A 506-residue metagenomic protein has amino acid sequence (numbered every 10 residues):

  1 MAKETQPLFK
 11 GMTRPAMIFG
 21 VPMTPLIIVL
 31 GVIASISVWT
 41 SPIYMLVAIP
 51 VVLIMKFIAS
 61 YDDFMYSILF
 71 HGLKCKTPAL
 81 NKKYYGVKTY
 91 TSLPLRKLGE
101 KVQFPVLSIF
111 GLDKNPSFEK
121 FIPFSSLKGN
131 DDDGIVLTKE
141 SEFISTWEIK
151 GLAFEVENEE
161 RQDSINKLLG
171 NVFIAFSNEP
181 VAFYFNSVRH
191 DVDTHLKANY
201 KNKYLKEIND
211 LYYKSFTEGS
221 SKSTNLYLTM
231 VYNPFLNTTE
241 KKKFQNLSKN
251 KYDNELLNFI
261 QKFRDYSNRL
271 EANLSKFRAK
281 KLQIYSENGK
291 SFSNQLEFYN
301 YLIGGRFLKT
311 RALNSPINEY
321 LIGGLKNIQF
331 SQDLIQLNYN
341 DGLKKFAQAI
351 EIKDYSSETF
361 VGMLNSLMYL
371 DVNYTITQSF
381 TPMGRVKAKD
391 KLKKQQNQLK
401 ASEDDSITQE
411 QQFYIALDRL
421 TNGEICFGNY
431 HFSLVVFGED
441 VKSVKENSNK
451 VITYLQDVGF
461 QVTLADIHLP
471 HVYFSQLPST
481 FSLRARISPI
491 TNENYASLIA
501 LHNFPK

Functional and structural regions predicted by a protein language model:
A2-K10, M65-V106: Membrane-proximal soluble regions of multi-pass membrane proteins
K10-M23: Short, amphipathic, aromatic/basic-enriched membrane-interface segments that mark the entry/exit of transmembrane
M17-I18, S35-S37, I415-D418: A ubiquitous short alpha-helical element
P25-I36, P50-V51: Hydrophobic, membrane-inserted alpha-helices
I36-M45: Transmembrane helix interruption/hinge and helix-loop junction motifs
S37, S60-S67: Juxtamembrane cytosolic face of transmembrane helices
V51-D62: Alpha-helical transmembrane segments and their membrane-interface exit regions
P105-F504: Extended, folded cores of ATP/NTP-driven motor/assembly subunits in large transport and secretion machines
